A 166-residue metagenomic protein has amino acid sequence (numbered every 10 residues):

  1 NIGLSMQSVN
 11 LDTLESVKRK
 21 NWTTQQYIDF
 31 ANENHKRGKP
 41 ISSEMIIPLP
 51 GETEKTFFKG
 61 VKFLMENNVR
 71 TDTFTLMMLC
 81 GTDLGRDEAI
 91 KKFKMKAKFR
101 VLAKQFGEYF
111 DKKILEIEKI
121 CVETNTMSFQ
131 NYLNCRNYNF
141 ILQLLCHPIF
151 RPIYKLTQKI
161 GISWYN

Functional and structural regions predicted by a protein language model:
N1-W164: A structural motif corresponding to the C-terminal lobe/cap of the Radical SAM core domain
